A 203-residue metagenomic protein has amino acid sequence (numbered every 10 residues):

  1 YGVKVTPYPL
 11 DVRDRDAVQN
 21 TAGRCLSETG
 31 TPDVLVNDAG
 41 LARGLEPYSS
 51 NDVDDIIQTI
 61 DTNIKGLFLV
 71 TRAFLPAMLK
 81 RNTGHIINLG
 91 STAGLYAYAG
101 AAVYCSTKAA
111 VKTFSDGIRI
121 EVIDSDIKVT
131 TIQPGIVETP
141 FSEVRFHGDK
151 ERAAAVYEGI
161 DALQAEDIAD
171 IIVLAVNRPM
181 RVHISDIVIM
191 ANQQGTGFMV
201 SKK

Functional and structural regions predicted by a protein language model:
P9-T21, V53: The beta1-alpha1 cofactor-binding region of Rossmann-like NAD(H)/NADP(H)-dependent oxidoreductases
E46-Y48, D52-I60: Substrate-binding pocket helix/loop in short-chain dehydrogenase/reductase
Y48-S49, Y98-A102: Active-site loop immediately N-terminal to the catalytic Tyr-X3-Lys motif of short-chain dehydrogenase/reductase
T71, T107: Active-site helix of classical SDR
P76, I120-I123: Alpha-helical segment proximal to the catalytic Tyr-Lys
S91: Residue(s) in the substrate-gating loop at a strand-loop-helix junction that position the organic substrate next
T131-G135, T139, E151-F198: C-terminal helical subdomain
